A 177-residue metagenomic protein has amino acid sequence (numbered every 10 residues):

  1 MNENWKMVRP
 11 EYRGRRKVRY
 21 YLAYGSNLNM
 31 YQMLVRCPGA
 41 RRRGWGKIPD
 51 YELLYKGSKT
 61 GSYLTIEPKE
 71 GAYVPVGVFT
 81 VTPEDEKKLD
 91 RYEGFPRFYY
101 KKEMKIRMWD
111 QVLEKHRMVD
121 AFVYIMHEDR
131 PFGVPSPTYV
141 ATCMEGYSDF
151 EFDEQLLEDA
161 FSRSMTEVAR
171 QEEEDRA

Functional and structural regions predicted by a protein language model:
N2-A177: Glycine-aromatic micro-motifs
